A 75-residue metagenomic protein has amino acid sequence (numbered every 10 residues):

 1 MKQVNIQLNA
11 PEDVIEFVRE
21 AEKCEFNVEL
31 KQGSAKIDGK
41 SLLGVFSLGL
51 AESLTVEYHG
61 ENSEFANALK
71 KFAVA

Functional and structural regions predicted by a protein language model:
M1-Q7: Short glycine-/aliphatic-rich beta-strand segments at the starts of folded cytosolic domains
V4, F26-V28, L54: Conserved beta-strand core positions
P11-N27, A35-L50, N67: Amphipathic alpha-helical interaction surfaces in cytosolic regulatory modules
E29-K31, V74-A75: Conserved short beta-strand edge segments in small beta-sheet-based binding/regulatory domains
G33-S34, E61: Short, ordered loop/turn segments at secondary-structure junctions
S47-A75: C-terminal structural segments of small proteins and small subunits
